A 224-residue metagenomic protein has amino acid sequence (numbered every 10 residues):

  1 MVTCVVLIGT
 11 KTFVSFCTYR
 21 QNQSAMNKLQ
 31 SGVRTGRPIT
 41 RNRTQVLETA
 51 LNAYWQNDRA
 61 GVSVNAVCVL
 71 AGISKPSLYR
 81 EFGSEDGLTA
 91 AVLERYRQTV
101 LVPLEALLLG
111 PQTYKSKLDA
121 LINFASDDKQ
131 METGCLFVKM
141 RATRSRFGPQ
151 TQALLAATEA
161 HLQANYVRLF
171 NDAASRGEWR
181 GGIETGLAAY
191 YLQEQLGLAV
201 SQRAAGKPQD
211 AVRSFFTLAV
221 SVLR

Functional and structural regions predicted by a protein language model:
M1-G36, A120-D127, A160-A164, R168-D172 (+1 more regions): C-terminal peripheral helix-coil segments that are non-catalytic and often amphipathic
S15, R180-Q202, A211-V222: Hydrophobic alpha-helical segments that form the core of small-molecule binding pockets and/or dimer interfaces
Q45, T49, A53-G87, A91: Helix-turn-helix
A91, V102-T133, T185-L192: Hydrophobic alpha-helical connector segments
E94-V100: Short, basic, alpha-helical segments at the C-terminal edge of helix-turn-helix-like DNA-binding modules
L101, Q130, P149-R176, L187: Amphipathic alpha-helical packing segments from all-alpha helical-bundle domains
K117, K129-Q150: Amphipathic alpha-helical segments used for helix-helix packing
R144, A199, R203-G206: Secondary-structure edge/capping motif, primarily at the C-terminal ends of alpha-helices and the immediately following
